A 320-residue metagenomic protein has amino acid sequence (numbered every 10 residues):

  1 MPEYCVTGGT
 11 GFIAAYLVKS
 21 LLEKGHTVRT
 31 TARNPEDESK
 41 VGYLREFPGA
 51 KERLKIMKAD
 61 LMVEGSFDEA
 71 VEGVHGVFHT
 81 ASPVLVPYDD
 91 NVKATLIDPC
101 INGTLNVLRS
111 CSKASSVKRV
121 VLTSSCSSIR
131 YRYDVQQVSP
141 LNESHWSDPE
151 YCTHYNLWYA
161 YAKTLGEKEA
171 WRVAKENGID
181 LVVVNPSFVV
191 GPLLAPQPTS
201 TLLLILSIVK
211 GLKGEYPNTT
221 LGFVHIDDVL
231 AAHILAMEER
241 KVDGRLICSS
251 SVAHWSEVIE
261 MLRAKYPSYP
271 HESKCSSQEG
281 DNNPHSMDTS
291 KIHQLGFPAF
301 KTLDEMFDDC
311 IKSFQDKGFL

Functional and structural regions predicted by a protein language model:
P2-V28: N-terminal Rossmann NAD(P)H-binding glycine-rich loop of SDR-like oxidoreductase domains
P35-N102: NAD(P)H-binding glycine-rich loop region in Rossmannoid oxidoreductase-like domains and their noncatalytic homologs
H79, P83, Y88-W158: Conserved Rossmann-fold NAD(P)-dependent oxidoreductase catalytic core, especially the SDR/UDP-sugar
Y151-L181: Active-site Tyr-X1-5-Lys
E176-D180, G191-L204, A236-L246: Glycine/proline-rich active-site loop of Rossmann-fold NAD(P)-dependent oxidoreductases
I205-E215, T219-L246: Alpha-helical substrate-binding/gating segment
L230-E279, D309-F314, G318-L320: Mid/C-terminal beta-alpha module of Rossmann-like enzyme folds, strongest in SDR-family dehydrogenases/epimerases
Q278-P298: Conserved C-terminal active-site "lid" loop/helix of NAD(P)H-dependent oxidoreductases that clamps the redox cofactor
